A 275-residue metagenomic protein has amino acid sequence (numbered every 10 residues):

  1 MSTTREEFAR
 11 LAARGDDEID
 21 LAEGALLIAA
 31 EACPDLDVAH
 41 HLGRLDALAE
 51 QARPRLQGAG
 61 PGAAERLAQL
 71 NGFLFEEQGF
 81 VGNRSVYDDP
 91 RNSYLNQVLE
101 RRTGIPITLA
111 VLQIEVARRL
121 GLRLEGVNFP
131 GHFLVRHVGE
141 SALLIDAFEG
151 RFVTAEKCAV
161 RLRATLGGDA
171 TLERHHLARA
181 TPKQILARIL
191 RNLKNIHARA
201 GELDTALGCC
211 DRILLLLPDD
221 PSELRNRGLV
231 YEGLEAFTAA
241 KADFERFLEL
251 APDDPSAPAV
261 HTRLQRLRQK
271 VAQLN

Functional and structural regions predicted by a protein language model:
M1-N275: A structural boundary/capping signal
